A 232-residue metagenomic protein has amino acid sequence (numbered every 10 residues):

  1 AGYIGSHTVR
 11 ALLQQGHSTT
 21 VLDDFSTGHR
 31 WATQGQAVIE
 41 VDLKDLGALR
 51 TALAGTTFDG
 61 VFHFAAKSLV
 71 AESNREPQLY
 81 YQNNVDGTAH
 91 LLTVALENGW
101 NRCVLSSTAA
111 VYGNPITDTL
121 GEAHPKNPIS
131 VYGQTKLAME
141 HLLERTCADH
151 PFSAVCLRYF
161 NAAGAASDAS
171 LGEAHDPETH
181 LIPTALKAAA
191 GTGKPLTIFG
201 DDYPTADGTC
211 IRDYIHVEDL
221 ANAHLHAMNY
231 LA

Functional and structural regions predicted by a protein language model:
A1-A165: N-terminal Rossmann-like NAD(P)+-binding domain of SDR-like oxidoreductases, especially those catalyzing
E144-N229: NAD(P)-dependent short-chain dehydrogenase/reductase
